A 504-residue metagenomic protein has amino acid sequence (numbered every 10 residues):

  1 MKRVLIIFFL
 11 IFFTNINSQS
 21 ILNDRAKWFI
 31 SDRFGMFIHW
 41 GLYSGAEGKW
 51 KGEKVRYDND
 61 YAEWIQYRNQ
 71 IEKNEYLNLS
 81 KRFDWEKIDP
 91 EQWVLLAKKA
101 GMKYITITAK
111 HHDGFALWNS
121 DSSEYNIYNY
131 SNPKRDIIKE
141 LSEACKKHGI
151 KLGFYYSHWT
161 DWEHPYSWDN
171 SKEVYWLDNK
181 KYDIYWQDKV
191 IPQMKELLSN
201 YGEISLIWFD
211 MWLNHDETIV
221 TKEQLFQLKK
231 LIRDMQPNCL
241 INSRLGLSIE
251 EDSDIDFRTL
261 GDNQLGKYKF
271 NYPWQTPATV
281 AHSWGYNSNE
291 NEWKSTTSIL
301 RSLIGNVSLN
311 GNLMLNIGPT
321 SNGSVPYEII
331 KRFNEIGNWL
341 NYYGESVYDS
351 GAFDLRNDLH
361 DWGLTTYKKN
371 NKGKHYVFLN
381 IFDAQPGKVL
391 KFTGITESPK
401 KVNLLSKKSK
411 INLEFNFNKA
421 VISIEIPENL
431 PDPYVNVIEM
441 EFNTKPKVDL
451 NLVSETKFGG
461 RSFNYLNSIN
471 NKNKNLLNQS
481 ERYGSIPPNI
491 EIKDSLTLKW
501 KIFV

Functional and structural regions predicted by a protein language model:
M1-V4, A97: Positively charged n-region of N-terminal signal peptides that target proteins for export
V4-F13: Sec-dependent N-terminal signal peptides
Q19-T497, K501-F503: Mature catalytic domains of secreted/periplasmic carbohydrate-active enzymes
